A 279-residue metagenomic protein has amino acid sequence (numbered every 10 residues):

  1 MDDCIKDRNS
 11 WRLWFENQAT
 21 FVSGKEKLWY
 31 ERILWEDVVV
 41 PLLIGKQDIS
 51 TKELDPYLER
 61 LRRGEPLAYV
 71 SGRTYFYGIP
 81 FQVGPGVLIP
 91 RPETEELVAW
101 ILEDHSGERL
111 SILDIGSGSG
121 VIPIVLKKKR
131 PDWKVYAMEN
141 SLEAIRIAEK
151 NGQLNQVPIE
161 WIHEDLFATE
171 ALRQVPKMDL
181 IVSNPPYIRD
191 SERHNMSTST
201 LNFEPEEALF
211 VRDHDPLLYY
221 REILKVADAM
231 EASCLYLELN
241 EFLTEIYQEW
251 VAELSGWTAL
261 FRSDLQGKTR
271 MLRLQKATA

Functional and structural regions predicted by a protein language model:
D2-L54: A short N-terminal interaction module
R12, K27, E31, L54 (+8 more regions): A general structural signal for well-ordered alpha-helical segments in protein cores
T20-G24, P131, V157, P205 (+1 more regions): Proline-centered flexible-loop/turn and helix-kink motifs
R32-E103: Conserved AdoMet
E96-N195, E222: Conserved SAM/SAH cofactor-binding pocket of Class I
Y187-L218: Mobile active-site "lid"/loop adjacent to the S-adenosyl-L-methionine
D213-L274: Conserved Class I SAM-dependent methyltransferase catalytic core
T278-A279: Flexible, glycine-/basic-rich loop-and-beta segments that form/coincide with the SAM-dependent methyltransferase
